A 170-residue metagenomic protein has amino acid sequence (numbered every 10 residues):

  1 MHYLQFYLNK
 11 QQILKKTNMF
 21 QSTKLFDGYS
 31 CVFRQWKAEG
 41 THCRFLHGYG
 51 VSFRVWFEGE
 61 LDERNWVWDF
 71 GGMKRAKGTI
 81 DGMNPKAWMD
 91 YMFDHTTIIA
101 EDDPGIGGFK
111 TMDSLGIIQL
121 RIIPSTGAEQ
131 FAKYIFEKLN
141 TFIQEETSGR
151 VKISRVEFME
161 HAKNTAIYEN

Functional and structural regions predicted by a protein language model:
L4-L8, I13-N170: Charge-rich, low-complexity N-terminal segments
